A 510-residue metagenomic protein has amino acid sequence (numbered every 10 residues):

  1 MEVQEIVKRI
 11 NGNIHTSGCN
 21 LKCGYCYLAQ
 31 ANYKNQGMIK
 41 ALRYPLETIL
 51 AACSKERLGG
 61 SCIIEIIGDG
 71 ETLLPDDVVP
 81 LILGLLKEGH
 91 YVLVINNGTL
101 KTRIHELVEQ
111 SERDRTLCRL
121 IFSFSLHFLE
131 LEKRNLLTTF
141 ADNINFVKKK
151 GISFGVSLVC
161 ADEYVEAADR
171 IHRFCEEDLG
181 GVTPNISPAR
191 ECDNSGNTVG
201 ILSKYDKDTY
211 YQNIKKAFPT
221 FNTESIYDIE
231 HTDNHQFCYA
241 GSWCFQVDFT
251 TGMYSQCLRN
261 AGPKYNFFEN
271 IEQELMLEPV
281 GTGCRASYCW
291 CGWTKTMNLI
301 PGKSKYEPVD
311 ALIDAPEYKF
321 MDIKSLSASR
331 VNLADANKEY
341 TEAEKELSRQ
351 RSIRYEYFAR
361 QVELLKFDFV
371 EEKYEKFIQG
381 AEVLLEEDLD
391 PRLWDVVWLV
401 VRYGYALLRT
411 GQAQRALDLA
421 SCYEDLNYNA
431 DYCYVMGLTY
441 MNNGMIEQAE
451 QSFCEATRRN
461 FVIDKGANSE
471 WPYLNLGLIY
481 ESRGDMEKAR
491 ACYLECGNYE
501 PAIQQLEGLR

Functional and structural regions predicted by a protein language model:
M1-Y44: Canonical Radical SAM [4Fe-4S] cluster-binding loop centered on the CxxxCxxC motif and its immediate flanking residues
E5, A29, M253-E344: Flexible mid-to-C-terminal extensions adjoining Fe-S/redox cofactors in radical SAM and related proteins
R9, Q30-R43, G59-P75, L85-R103 (+3 more regions): Core AdoMet radical
H127-T250, S255: Radical SAM enzyme [4Fe-4S]-AdoMet core and its adjacent flexible, acidic and glycine-rich loops/tails across
